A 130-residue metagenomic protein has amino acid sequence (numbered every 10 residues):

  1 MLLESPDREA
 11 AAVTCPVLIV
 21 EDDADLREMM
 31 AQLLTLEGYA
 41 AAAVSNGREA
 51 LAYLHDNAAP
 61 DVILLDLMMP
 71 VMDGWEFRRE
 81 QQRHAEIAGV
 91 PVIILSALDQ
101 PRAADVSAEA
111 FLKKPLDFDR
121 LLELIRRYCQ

Functional and structural regions predicted by a protein language model:
M1-L18, D117-Q130: Non-catalytic signal-transmission and effector/linker regions of two-component phosphorelay proteins
E21: Conserved acidic carboxylate
E28-L36: Charged docking surfaces used in two-component/phosphorelay signaling
A43-V62: Acidic, metal-coordinating helix/loop segments flanking the phosphotransfer/catalytic sites of two-component signaling
D66: Active-site residues of response regulator receiver
M69: Receiver (REC) domain active-site loop signature in two-component systems and cognate sites in sensor histidine kinases
L95-S96: Hydrophobic/aromatic residues positioned on beta-strands within the core alpha/beta folds
